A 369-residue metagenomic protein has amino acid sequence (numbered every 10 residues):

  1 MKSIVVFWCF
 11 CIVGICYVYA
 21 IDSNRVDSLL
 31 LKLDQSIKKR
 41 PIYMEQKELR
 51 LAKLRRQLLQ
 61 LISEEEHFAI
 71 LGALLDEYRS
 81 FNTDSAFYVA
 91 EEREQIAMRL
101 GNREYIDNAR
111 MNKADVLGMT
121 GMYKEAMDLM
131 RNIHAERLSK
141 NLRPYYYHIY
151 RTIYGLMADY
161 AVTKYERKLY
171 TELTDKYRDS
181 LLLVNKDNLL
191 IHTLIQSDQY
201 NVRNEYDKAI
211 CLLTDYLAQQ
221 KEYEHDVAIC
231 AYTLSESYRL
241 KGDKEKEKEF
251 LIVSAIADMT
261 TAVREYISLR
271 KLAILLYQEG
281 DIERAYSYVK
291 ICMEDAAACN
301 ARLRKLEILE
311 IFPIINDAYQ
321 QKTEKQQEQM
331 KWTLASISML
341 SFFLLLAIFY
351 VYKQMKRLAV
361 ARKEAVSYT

Functional and structural regions predicted by a protein language model:
M1-V5: Positively charged n-region of N-terminal signal peptides that target proteins for export
F7-G14: Bacterial N-terminal signal peptides
Y17-Q320: A "functional boundary" signal
Y319-V366: Alpha-helical transmembrane signal-anchor helices
T369: Conserved small/polar residues in nucleotide/adenosyl-binding loops
